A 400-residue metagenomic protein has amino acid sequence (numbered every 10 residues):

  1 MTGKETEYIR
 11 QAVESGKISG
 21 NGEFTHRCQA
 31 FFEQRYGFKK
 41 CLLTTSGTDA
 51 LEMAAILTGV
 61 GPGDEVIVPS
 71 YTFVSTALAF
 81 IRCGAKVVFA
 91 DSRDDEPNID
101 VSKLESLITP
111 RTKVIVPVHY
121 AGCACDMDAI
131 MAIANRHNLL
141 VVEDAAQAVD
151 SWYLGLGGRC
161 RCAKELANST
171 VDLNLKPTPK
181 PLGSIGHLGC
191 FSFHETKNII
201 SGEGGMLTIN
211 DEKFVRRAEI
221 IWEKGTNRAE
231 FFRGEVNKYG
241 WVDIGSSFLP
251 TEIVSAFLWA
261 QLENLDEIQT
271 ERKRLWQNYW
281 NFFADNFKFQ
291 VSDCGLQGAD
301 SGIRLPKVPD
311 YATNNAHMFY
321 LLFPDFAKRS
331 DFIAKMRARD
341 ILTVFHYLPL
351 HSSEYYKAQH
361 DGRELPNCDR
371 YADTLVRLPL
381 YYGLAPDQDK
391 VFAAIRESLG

Functional and structural regions predicted by a protein language model:
M1-I18, G240-V242, P379: N-terminal "arm"/small-domain region of PLP-dependent enzymes with the aminotransferase-like
I18-E65, L78-C83, F89-D91: Phosphate-binding glycine-rich loop
T25-A30, R35-K39, S102, V114-V118 (+9 more regions): PLP-dependent aminotransferase class I/II
L42, I67, V88, V141-V142 (+3 more regions): Structural detector of well-ordered beta-strand residues that form the stable sheet scaffold of enzyme domains
L43, V68, F89, L207 (+1 more regions): Conserved SAM-binding loop
I56-W152, L156-S169, K176: PLP-dependent aminotransferase-like
F191-S192, G205-N210, W259: Short beta-strand-to-turn element immediately C-terminal to the catalytic PLP-Schiff-base lysine in fold type I
